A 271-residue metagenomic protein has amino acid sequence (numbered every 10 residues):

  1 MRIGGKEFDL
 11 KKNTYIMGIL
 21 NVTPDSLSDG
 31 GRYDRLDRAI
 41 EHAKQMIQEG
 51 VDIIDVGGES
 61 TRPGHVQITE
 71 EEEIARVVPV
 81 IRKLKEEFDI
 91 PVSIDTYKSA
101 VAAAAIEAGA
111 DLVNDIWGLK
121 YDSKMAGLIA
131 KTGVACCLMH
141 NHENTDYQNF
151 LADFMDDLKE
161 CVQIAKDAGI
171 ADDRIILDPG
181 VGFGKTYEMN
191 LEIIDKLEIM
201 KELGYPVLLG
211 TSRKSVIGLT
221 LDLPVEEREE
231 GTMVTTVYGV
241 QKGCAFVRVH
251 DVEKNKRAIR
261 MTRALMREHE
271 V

Functional and structural regions predicted by a protein language model:
M1-P24, K166-I170, R263-V271: N-terminal amphipathic alpha-helix/helix-capping segment at the start of soluble metabolic enzymes
I3, S28-H42, T61-K83, F88-P91 (+4 more regions): Active-site-adjacent loop and "lid" segments of alpha/beta metabolic enzymes
Y15-M17, R174, P206: Structural motif
L20, G50, V113: Conserved hydrophobic/aromatic pocket- or pore-lining residues that grip, position, or stack substrates in active sites
E41-G57: Catalytic domains of carbohydrate-active enzymes, especially glycoside hydrolases
K44-Q48, C161-R174: Phosphate/pyrophosphate-binding loops at sites that engage ATP/ADP/AMP, CoA/4′-phosphopantetheine, polyphosphate
G180: Conserved Motif II region of HX4D acyltransferases
